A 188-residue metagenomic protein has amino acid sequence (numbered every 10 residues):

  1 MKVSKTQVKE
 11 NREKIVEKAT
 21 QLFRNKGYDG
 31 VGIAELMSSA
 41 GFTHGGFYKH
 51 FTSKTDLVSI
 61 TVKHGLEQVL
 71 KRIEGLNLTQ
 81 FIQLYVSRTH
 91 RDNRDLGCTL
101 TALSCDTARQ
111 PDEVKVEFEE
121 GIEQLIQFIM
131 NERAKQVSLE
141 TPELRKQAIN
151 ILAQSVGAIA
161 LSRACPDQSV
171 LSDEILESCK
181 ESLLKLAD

Functional and structural regions predicted by a protein language model:
M1-V8, V137: N-terminal intrinsically disordered/low-complexity leader segments
K14, K18-D56, I60: Helix-turn-helix
E17, T79-R91, C105, I149 (+1 more regions): Amphipathic alpha-helical segments that line or abut small-molecule/effector binding pockets and mediate allosteric
K63-V69: Short, basic, alpha-helical segments at the C-terminal edge of helix-turn-helix-like DNA-binding modules
L70-G97, T141: Hydrophobic alpha-helical connector segments
Q80, D92-E119: Amphipathic alpha-helical segments used for helix-helix packing
D112-G121, R133-D188: Hydrophobic/aromatic-rich alpha-helical bundle segments in the mid-to-C-terminal region
